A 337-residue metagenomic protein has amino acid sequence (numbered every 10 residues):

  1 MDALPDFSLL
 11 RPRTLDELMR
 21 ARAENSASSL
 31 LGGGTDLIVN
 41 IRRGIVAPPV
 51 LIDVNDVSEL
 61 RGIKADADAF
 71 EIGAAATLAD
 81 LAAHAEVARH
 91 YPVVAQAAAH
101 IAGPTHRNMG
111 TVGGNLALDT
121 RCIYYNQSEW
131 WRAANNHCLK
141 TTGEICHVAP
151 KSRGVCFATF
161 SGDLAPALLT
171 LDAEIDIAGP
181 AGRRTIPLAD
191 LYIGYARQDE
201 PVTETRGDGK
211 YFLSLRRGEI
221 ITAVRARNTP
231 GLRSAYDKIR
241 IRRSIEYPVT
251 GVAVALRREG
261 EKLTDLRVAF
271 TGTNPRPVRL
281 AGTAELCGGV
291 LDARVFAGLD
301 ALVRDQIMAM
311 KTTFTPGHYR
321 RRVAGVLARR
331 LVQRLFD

Functional and structural regions predicted by a protein language model:
M1-D337: C-terminal structural segment of proteins
